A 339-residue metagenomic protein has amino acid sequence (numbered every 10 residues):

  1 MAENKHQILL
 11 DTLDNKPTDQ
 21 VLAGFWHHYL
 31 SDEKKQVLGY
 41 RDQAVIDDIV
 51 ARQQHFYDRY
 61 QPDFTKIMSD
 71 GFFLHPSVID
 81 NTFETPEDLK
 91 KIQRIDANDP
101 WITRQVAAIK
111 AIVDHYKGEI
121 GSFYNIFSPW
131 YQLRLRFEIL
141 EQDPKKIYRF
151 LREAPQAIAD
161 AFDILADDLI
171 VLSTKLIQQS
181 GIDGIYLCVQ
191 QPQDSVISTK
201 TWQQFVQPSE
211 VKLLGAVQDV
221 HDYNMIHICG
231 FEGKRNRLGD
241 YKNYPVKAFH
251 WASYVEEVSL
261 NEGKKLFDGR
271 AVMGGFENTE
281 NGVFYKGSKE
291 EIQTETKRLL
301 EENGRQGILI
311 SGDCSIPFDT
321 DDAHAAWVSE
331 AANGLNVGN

Functional and structural regions predicted by a protein language model:
M1-L30, V37-Y40, R52, D63-I67 (+1 more regions): Active-site loop segments of alpha/beta catalytic cores
H28-D32, G71-L74: Short active-site-proximal "capping" loops at secondary-structure junctions
D32-Q43, D48-I49, P86-A97: Glycine-/proline-rich flexible loop or hinge segments
V50-L74: Membrane helical hairpin/interfacial module
I67-N98, A111-D114, E119: A contiguous, low-structure linker/loop signature
